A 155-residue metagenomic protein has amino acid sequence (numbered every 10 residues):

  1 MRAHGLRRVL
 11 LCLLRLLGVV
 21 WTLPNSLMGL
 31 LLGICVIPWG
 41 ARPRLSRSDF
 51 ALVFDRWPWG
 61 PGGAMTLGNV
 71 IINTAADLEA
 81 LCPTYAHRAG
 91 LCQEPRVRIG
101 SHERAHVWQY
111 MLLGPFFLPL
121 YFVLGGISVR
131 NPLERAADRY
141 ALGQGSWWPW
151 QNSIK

Functional and structural regions predicted by a protein language model:
M1, N152-K155: Low-complexity, intrinsically disordered extramembrane tails and loops of integral membrane proteins
M1-V9: Short, Lys/Arg-rich, polar N-terminal cytosolic tail immediately upstream of the first transmembrane signal-anchor
L11-L14, G18, T22, S26 (+5 more regions): A structural signal for well-ordered alpha-helical segments within the folded catalytic domains of diverse enzymes
C12, G18-T74, G143-P149: Auxiliary, metal-adjacent structural segments of Zn-dependent hydrolase domains
A64, N73-S101: Short pre-active-site segment immediately N-terminal to the catalytic Zn-binding motif
N69, H106, A137: Divalent metal-coordination and catalytic microenvironments
A86, E94, Q109-R139, W150-S153: Post-HEXXH active-site segment of zinc metalloproteases
I99, E103-M111: Catalytic glutamate of the conserved HExxH
